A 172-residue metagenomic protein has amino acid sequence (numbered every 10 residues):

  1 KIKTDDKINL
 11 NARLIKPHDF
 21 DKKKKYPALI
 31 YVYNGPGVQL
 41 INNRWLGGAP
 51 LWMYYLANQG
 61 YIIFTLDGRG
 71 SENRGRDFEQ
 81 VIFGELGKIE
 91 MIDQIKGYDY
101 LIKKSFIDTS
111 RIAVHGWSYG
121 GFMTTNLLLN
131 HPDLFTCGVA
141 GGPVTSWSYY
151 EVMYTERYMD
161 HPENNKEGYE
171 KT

Functional and structural regions predicted by a protein language model:
K1-K25: N-terminal cap/lid segment of alpha/beta-hydrolase-fold proteins
N9, N58-Q59, T109: Short, well-ordered loop/turn elements at secondary-structure boundaries
L10, A28, N165: Short beta-strand element(s) in the Bergerat
I15, Y31-V32, H115: Short hydrophobic segments within beta-strands
H18-F20, V38, Y100-K104: Conserved helix-loop functional segments at active or binding sites
F20-G75: Short substrate-entry loop that stabilizes the transition state in hydrolases
A49-Y55, T65-T172: Active-site-proximal cap/loop segments of hydrolase catalytic domains
